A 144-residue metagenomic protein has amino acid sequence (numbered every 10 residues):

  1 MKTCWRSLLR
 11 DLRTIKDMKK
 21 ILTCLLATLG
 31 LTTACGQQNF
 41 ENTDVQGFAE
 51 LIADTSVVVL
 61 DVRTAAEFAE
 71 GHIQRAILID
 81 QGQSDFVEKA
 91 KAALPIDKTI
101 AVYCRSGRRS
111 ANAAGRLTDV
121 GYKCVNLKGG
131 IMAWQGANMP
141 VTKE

Functional and structural regions predicted by a protein language model:
T3, K19-L22, T32-L51, V57 (+2 more regions): Rhodanese-like catalytic fold shared by cysteine-dependent sulfurtransferases and DSP/PTP-type phosphatases
L25: Charged (Asp/Glu and Lys/Arg) segments that form or flank catalytic channels of large polymer- and nucleotide-handling
T28-L29: Repetitive helical segments and hydrophobic/amphipathic motifs
V59-D61: Structural scaffold elements adjacent to functional motifs in cytosolic proteins
Y103: Short, surface-exposed ligand- or partner-binding patches at beta-edge/loop junctions that are enriched in aromatics
